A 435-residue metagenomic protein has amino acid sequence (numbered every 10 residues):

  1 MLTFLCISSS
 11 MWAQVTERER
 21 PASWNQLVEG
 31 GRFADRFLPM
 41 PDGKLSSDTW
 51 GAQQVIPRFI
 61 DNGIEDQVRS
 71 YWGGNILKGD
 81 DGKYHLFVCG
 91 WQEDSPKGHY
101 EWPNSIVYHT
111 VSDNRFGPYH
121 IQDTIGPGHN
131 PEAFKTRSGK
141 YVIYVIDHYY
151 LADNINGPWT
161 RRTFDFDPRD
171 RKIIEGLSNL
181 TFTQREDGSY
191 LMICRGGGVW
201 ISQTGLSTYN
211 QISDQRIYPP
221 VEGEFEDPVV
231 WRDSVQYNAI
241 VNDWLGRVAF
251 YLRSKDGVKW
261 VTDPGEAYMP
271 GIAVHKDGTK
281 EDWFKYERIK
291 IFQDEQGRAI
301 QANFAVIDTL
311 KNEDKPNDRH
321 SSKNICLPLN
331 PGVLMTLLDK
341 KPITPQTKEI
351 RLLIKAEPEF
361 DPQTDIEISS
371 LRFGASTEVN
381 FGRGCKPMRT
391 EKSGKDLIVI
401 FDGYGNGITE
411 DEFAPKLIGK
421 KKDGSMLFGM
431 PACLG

Functional and structural regions predicted by a protein language model:
M1-Q14: Bacterial Sec-dependent N-terminal signal peptides
A13-T336: Carbohydrate-active catalytic/glycan-binding domains of CAZyme proteins, especially the secreted or lumenal ectodomains
E313-N317, S425-M430: Beta-sandwich strand segments
P331-G332, G429-G435: Short beta-strand elements
G332-I354: Boundary/junction segments of secreted and surface-exposed precursor proteins
I343-Q346, P358-E367, G407-T409: A short beta-turn/strand-edge loop motif at beta-sheet boundaries
P362-N380: Short, surface-exposed alpha-helix to beta-strand junction/turn motifs within ectodomains of secreted and cell-envelope
V379-F428: Structured beta-strand segments within beta-sheet-rich domains
